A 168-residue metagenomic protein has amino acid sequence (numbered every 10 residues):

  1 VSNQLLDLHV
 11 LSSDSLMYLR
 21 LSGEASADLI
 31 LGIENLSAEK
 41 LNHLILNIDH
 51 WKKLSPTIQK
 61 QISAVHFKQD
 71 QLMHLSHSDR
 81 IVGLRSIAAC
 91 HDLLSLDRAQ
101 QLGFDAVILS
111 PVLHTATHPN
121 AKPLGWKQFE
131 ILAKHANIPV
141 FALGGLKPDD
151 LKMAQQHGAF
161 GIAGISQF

Functional and structural regions predicted by a protein language model:
V1-M73, H77-A106, A121-L124, I131 (+4 more regions): Conserved N-terminal beta1-alpha1 strand-loop-helix module at the mouth
S110: Flexible, gly/ser-rich surface segments that form the specificity/activation loops bordering the active-site cleft
L113-P119: A short acidic, helix-capping loop that chelates divalent metal ions and anchors anionic groups
F141-G145: Glycine-rich beta-strand-to-loop/alpha-helix junction loops that act as flexible
